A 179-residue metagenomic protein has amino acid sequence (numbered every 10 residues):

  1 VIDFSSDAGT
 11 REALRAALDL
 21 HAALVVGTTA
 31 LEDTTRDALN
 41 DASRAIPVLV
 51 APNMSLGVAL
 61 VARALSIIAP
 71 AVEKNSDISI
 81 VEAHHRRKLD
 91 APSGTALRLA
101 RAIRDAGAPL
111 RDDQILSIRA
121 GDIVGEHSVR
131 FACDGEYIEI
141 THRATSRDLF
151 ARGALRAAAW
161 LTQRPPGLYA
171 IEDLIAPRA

Functional and structural regions predicted by a protein language model:
S6, T10, V61, P92 (+1 more regions): Short, conserved glycine- and acidic-residue-centered signature motifs in active-site or ligand-binding loops
D7, A17, P47, I115 (+1 more regions): Generic hydrophobic-segment detector
A8-L20, V26-A51, L56-A69: Rossmann-fold NAD(P)-binding glycine/threonine-rich loop
A23-V25, V48-S55, I80-R86, E139-T141: Short glycine-rich or small-residue beta-strand-to-loop segments that form or flank ligand, phosphate, metal/Fe-S
K74-A179: C-terminal substrate-binding/catalytic lobe of Rossmann-fold NAD(P)-dependent oxidoreductases
